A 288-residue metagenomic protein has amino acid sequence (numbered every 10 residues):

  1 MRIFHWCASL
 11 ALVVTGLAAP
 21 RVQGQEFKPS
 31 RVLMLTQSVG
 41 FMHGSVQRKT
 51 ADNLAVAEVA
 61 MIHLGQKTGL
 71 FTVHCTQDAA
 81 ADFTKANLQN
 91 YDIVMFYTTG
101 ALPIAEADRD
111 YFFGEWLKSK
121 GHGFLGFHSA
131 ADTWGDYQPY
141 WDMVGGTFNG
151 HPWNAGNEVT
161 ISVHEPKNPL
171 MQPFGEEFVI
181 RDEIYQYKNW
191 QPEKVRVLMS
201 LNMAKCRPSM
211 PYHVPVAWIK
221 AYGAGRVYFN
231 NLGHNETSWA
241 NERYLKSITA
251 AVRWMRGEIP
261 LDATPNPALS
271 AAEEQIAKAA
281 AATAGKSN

Functional and structural regions predicted by a protein language model:
M1-H5: Positively charged n-region of N-terminal signal peptides that target proteins for export
C7-A18: Bacterial N-terminal signal peptides
A18-G24: Boundary at the C-terminal end of the N-terminal hydrophobic targeting segment
Q25-P29, T36, A57-A60, K67 (+3 more regions): Extracellular ligand-binding/catalytic regions of CAZymes and related secreted enzymes and adhesion modules
V32-L35, L88-G135, A224, N230: Short alpha-beta junction capping motif
S38-F41, A79-D82, T99-P103, F124 (+4 more regions): Solvent-exposed loop/turn segments at secondary-structure junctions within structured extracellular/periplasmic domains
G40-E58: Glycine- and acidic-residue-enriched helix-capping/strand-helix junction motifs
G146, H151-G223, P265: Catalytic beta-strand/loop cores that center a nucleophilic Ser/Cys/Thr and support acyl-enzyme chemistry
